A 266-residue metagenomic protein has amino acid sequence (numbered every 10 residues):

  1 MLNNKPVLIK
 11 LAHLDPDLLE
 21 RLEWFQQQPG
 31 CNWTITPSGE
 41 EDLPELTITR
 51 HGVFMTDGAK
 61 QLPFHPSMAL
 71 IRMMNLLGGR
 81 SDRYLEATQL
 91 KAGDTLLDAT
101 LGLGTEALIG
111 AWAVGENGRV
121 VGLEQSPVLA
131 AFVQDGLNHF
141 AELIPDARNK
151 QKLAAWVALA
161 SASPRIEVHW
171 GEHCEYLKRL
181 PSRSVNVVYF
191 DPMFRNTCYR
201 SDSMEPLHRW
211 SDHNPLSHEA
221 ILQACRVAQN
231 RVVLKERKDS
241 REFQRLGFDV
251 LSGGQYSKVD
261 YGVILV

Functional and structural regions predicted by a protein language model:
M1-T95: S-adenosyl-L-methionine
E41-E45, N186, N230: Conserved acidic residues
A92-G102, V121: Conserved class I S-adenosyl-L-methionine
L103-N117: Conserved SAM-binding loop of SAM-dependent methyltransferases across substrates and taxa, primarily the Class I
L123-V187: S-adenosyl-L-methionine
V188, P192-A220: Mobile active-site "lid"/loop adjacent to the S-adenosyl-L-methionine
S217-L265: Conserved Class I SAM-dependent methyltransferase catalytic core
